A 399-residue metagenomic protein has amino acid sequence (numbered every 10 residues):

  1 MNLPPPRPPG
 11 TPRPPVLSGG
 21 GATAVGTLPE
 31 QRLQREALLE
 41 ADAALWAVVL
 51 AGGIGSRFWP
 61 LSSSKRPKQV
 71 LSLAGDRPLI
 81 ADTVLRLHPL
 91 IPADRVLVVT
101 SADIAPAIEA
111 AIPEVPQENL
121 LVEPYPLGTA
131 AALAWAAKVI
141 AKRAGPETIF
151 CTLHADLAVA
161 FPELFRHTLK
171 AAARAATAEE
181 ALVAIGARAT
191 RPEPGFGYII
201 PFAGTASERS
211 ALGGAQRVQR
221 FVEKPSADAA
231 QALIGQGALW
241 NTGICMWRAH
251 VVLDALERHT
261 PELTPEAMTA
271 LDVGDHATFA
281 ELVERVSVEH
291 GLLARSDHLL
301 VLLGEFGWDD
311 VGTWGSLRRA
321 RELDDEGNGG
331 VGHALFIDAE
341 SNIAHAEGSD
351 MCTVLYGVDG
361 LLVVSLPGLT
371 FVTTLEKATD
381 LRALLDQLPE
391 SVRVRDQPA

Functional and structural regions predicted by a protein language model:
N2-A44, W247-A399: Left-handed beta-helix
N2-V49, S56-P67, S72-H154, A158-K170 (+2 more regions): Conserved N-terminal catalytic core of the sugar/cofactor nucleotidyltransferase
L38-A43, P89-I91, R143-G145, C151-T152 (+10 more regions): Solvent-exposed alpha-helices and their adjacent loops that cap or buttress functional pockets in soluble metabolic
Q69, D82, R86, A107 (+12 more regions): Alpha-helical scaffold segments in soluble metabolic enzymes
I80, A136, D156, I199 (+3 more regions): Residue-level signal for inorganic ion chemistry
P126-A131, R191-E193, A227-D228, W308-D310: A short acidic, often aromatic-flanked loop/helix-cap motif at beta-alpha or helix-coil junctions that lines enzyme
P162-V283, L300, T374-L375: Conserved core of the sugar-phosphate nucleotidyltransferase
